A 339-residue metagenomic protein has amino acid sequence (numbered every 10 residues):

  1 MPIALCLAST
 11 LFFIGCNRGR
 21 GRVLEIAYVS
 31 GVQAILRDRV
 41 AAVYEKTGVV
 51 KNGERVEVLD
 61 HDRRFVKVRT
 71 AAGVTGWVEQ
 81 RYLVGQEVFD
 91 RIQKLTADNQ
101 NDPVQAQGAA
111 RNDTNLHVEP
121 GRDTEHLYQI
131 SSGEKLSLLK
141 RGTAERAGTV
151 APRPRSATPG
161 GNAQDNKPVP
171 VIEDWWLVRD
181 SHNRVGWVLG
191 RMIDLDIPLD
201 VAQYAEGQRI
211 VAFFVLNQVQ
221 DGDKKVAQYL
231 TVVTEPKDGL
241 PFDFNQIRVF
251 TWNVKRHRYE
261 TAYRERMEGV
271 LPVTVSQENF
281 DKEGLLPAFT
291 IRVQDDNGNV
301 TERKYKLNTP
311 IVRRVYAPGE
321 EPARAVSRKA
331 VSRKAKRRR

Functional and structural regions predicted by a protein language model:
M1-I3: Bacterial N-terminal signal peptides that target proteins for export
F12-G15: C-terminal motif of bacterial Sec signal peptides marking the signal peptidase cleavage site
N17-G31, E57, R69-G108, P152-K224 (+4 more regions): Boundary regions of SH3-family modules and the immediately adjacent low-complexity/disordered segments in eukaryotic
L36-R39, V104-Q107, R111, N115-E119 (+3 more regions): Core beta-strand residues in small-molecule sensory/regulatory alpha/beta domains
D38-H61, V118-R141, A147: SH3/SH3-like (including bacterial SH3b) beta-barrel domains that bind proline-rich motifs or cell-wall ligands
R63-R69, A144-R155: Short, Lys/Arg- and Gly-enriched loop/turn segments at beta-strand edges
K225-L240, G284-D296: Short beta-strand elements that form the blades of beta-propeller/WD-repeat-like and other beta-sheet-rich scaffold
